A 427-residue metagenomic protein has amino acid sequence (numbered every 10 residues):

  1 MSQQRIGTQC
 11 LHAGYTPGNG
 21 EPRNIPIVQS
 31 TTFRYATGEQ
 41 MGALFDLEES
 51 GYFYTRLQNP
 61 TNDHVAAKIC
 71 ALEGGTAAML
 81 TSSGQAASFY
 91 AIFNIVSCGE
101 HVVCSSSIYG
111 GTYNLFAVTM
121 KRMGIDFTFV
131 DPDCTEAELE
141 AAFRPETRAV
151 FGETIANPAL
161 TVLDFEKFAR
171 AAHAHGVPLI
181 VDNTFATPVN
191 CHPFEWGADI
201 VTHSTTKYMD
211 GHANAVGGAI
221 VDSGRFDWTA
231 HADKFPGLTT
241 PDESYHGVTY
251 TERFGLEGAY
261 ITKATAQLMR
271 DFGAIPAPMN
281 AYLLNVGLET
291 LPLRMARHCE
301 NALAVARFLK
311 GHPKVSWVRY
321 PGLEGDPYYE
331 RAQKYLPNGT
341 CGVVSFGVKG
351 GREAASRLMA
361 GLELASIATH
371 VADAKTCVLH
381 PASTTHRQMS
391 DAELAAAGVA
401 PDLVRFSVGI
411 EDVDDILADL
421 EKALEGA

Functional and structural regions predicted by a protein language model:
M1-N59, A67: N-terminal "arm"/small-domain region of PLP-dependent enzymes with the aminotransferase-like
S2, G7-T16, A78-G311: Conserved PLP-enzyme active-site core in the AAT-like
T32, S223-F226, V348-G351: Short loop segments at secondary-structure junctions
T37-F89, G111-T119: Conserved N-terminal alpha-helix of the aminotransferase class I/II PLP-enzyme fold
G74, E146, K314-W317, L364 (+1 more regions): Glycine-centered tight turns that cap/initiate beta-strands
A117-V118, D126-F127, A141, P145-R148 (+3 more regions): PLP-dependent enzyme catalytic core of the Aspartate aminotransferase-like
V221, S345-G347, S407-G409: Short hydrophobic/aromatic beta-strand micro-patches that form the beta-sheet surface supporting nucleotide- or nucleic
F272-I275, M279-A281, V286, T290 (+5 more regions): Conserved small-domain helix->loop->beta segment predominantly found in fold-type I
